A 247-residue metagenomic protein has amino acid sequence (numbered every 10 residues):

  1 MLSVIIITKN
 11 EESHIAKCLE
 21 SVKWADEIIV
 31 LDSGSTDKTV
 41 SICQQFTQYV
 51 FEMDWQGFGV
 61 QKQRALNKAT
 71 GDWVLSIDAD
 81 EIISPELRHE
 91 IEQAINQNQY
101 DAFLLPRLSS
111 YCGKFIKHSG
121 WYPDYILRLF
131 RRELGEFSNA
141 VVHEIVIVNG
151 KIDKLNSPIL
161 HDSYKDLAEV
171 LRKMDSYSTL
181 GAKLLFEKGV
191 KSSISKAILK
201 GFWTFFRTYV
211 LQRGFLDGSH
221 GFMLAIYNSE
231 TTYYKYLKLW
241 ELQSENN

Functional and structural regions predicted by a protein language model:
M1-S3: Cell-envelope/extracellular polymer assembly enzymes that use nucleotide-activated donors
I5-W24: Short, well-formed alpha-helical segments that are part of the catalytic scaffolds of diverse glycosyltransferases
A16, D37-F46, E86-L87: Acidic helix N-cap motif at the loop->helix transition within catalytic regions of sugar-transfer enzymes
S21, D32-S41, D78: A conserved acidic beta->alpha catalytic loop
W24, Q45-F46, Y125, V148: Short, structured coil segments at secondary-structure junctions
V40-K68: Conserved donor nucleotide-binding strand/loop of the catalytic core
V60-L66, W73, I77, S84-N246: Catalytic-site signature of metal-activated, phosphate-bearing donor transferases, centered on the GT-A/GT-A-like
